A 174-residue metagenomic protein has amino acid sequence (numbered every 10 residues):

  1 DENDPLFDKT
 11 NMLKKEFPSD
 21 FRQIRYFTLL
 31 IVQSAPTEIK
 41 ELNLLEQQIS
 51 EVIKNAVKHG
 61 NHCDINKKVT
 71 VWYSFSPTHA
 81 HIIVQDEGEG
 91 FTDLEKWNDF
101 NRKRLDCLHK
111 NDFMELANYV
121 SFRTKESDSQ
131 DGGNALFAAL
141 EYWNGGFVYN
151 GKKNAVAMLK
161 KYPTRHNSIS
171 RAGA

Functional and structural regions predicted by a protein language model:
D1-D8, R171-A174: C-terminal effector/catalytic modules and regulatory tails appended to multi-domain proteins
K9-K40, L105-A117: Helix-loop-beta hinge of the Bergerat
N11-L13, T78-I82, N154: Short beta-strand element(s) in the Bergerat
K40-T70: Conserved ATP-binding N-box helix of the HATPase_c
K68-T78: Short beta-strand/loop element within the Bergerat-fold HATPase_c
H81-D131: Glycine-rich/acidic phosphate-handling loop/turn and adjacent ATP-lid/helix of nucleotide-binding kinase/ATPase domains
L136-K152: Conserved glycine-/histidine-rich ATP-lid loop and adjacent helix of the Bergerat-fold HATPase_c
N154-R165: Short C-terminal beta-strand
